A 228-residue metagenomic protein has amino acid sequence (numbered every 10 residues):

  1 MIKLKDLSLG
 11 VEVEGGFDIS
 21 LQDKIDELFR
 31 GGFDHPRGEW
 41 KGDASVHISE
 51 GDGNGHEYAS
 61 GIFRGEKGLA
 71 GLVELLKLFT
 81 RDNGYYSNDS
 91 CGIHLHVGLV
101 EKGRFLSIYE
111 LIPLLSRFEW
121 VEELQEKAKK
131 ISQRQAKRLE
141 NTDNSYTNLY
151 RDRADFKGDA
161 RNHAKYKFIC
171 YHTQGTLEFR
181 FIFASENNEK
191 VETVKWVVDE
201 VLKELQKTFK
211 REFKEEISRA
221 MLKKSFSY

Functional and structural regions predicted by a protein language model:
M1-N83, F168, S185, V194 (+1 more regions): Terminal catalytic/cofactor-binding subdomain
S8-E12, S45, L106-S185: Aromatic/basic-lined ligand-recognition segments that form π-stacking hydrophobic pockets flanked by Lys/Arg to engage
E50, G92-H94, R153: Intrinsically disordered, low-complexity peptide-like regions
G65, D152, S218-M221: Alpha-helix N-cap recognition
E66-L75, E101-K129, N187-L202: Helical (often loop-to-helix) elements that flank the catalytic cores of nucleotide-handling enzymes
Y86, W120-K137, L205-Y228: Flexible helix-coil linker/hinge segments at domain or subdomain boundaries
Y86-G103, T176-R180: Histidine-centered divalent-metal-coordination microenvironment in nucleic-acid enzymes
Y171-R219: Modules that initiate DNA replication and primer synthesis
